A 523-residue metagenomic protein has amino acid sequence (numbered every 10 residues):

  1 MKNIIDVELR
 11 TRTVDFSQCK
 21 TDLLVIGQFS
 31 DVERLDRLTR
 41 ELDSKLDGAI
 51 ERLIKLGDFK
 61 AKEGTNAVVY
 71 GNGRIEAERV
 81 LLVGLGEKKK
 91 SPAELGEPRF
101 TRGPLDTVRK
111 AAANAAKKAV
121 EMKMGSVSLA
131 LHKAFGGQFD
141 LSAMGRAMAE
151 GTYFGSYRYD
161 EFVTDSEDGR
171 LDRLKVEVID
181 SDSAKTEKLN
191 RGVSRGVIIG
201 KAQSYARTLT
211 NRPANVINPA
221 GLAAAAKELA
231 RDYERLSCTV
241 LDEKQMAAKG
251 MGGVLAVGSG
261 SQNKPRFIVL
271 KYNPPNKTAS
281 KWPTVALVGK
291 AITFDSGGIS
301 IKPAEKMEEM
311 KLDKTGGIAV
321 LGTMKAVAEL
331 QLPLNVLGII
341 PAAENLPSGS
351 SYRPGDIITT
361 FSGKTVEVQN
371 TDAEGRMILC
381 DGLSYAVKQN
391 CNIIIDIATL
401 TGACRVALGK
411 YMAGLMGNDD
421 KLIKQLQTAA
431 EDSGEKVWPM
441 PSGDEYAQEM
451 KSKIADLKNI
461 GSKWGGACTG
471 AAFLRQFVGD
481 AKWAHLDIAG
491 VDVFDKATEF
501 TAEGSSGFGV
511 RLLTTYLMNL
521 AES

Functional and structural regions predicted by a protein language model:
M1-T284, V288-A291: Short amphipathic alpha-helical segment within the helicase RecA-like ATPase core that mediates nucleic-acid
F59-K60, S126, L222-S523: A generic structural signal for tightly packed, nonpolar segments enriched in small/aliphatic residues
